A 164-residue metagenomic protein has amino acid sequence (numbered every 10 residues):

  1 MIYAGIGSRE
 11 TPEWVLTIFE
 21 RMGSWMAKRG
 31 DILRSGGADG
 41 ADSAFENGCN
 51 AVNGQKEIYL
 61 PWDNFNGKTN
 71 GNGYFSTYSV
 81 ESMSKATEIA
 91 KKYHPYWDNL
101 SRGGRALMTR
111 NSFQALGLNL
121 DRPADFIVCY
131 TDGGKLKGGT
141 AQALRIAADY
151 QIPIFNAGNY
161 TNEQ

Functional and structural regions predicted by a protein language model:
I2-A4, R9-N162: Acidic/glycine-enriched connector segments
